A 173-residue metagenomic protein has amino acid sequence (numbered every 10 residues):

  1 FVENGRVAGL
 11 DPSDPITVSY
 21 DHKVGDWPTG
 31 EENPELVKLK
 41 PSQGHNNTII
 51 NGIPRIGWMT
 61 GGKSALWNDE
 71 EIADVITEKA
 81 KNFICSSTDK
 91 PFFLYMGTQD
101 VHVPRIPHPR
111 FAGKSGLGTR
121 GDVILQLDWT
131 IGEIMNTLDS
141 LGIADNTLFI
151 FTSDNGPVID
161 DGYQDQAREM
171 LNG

Functional and structural regions predicted by a protein language model:
F1-R55, V158-G173: Core domains of carbohydrate- and sulfate-ester-processing enzymes
G5, E78-D122, V158-D160, Q164-Q166: Active-site His/acidic residue clusters
A8, I16, E71, S115-T130 (+1 more regions): A short beta-strand-to-alpha-helix junction
G9, F92-G97, L125, L148-T152: Structural recognition of the beta-strand scaffold that forms the well-ordered cores of secreted hydrolase catalytic
T29-H102: Anion-binding catalytic surfaces of enzymes that hydrolyze or transfer phosphate/sulfate esters
T60-A65, A112-L117, F151: Flexible glycine/proline-enriched surface loops and loop-helix/loop-strand junctions
A73-K81, I124-M135: Short, hydrophobic/amphipathic alpha-helical packing segments that form internal helix faces or helix-helix interfaces
Q126-D165: Metal-dependent active-site segment of extracytoplasmic phospho-/sulfohydrolases and closely related
